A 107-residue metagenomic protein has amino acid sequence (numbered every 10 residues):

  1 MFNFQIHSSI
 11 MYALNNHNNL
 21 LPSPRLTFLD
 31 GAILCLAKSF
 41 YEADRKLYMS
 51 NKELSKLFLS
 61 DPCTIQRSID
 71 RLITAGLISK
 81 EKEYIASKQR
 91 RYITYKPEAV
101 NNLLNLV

Functional and structural regions predicted by a protein language model:
M1-L57, C63-T64, A86-R90: Short recognition helix of helix-turn-helix/winged-helix DNA-binding domains
K52, P62-V107: Winged-helix/helix-turn-helix nucleic-acid-interaction surface
